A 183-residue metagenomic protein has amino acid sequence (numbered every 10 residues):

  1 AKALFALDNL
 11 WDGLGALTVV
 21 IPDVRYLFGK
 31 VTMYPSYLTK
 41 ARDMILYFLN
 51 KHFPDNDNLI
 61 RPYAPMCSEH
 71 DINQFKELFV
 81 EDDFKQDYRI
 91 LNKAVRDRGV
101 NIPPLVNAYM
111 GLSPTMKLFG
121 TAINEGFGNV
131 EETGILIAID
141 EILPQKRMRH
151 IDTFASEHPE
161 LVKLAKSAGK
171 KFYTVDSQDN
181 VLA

Functional and structural regions predicted by a protein language model:
A1-M116, F127: Acyl-donor binding region in acyl/amide transferases
E69-A183: Intrinsically disordered, low-complexity, positively biased terminal segments
